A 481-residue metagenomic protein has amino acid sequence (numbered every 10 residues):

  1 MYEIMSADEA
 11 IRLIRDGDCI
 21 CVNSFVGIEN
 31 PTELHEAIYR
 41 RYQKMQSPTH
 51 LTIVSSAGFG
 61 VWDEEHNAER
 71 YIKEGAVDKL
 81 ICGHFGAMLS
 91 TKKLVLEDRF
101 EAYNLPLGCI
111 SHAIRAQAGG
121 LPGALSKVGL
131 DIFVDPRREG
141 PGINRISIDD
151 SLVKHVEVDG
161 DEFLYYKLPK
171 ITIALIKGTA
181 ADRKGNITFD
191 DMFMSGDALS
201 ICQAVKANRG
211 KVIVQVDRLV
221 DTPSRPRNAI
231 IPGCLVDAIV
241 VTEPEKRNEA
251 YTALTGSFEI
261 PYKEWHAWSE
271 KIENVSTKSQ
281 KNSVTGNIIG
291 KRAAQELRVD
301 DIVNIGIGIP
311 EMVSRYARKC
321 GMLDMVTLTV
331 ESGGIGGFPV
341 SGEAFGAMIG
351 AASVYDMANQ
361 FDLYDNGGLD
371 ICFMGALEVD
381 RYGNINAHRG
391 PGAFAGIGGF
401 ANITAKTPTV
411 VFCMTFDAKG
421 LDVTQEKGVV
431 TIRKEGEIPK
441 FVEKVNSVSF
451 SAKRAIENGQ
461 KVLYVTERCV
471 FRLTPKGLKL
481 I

Functional and structural regions predicted by a protein language model:
Y2-R12, V26-Q43, A57-Y71, A76-N274 (+2 more regions): Conserved phosphate- and dinucleotide-binding cores of soluble alpha/beta proteins, encompassing both enzyme active
S6-C19, P169, R292-I302: Glycine-rich phosphate/diphosphate-binding loops that line cofactor/substrate pockets in enzymes
D18, S47-L51, D78, D300-D301: Nucleotide donor/acceptor-binding cores
C19-S24, T52-S55: Short glycine-rich or small-residue beta-strand-to-loop segments that form or flank ligand, phosphate, metal/Fe-S
I38-L51, V326: Beta-solenoid repeat scaffold
T49, S279-S283, N287-R298, I302 (+1 more regions): Glycine-rich phosphate/ribose-binding loops and adjacent secondary-structure elements that form binding surfaces
S56-G58, G308, G333: Active-site beta-loop-alpha junctions enriched in small/polar residues
